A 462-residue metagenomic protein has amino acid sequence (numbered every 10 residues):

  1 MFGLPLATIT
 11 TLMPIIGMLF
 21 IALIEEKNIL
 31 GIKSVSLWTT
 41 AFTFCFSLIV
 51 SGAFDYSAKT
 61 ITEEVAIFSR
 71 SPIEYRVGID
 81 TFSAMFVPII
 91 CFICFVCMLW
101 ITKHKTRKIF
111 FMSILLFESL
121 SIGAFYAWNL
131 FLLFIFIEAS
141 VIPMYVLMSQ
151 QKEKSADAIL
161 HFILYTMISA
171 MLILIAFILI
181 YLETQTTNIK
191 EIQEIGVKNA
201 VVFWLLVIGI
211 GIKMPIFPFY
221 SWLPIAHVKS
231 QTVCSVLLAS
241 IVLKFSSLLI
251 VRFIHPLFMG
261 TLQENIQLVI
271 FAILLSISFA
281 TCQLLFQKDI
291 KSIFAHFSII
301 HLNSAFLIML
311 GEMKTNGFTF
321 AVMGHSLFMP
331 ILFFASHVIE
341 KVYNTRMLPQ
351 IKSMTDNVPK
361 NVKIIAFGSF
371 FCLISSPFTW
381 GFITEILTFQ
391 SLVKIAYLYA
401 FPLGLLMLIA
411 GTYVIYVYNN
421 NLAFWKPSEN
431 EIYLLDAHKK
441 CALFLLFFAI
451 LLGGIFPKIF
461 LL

Functional and structural regions predicted by a protein language model:
M1-I9, I16-T102, K108-M112: Transmembrane helix-loop-helix hairpins at membrane boundaries of multipass inner-membrane proteins
F2-M13, I79-I90, L130-P143, V197-I212 (+2 more regions): Structural signature of hydrophobic alpha-helical transmembrane segments
M18-I29, C94-T106, Y145-A158, M214-V228 (+2 more regions): C-terminal ends of transmembrane helices
K27-I29, M112-L116, L120-K198, L284-L348: Alpha-helical multi-pass transmembrane bundles of energy-transducing inner-membrane proteins
I67-M85, Q193-W204, V393-A400: Short aromatic-rich membrane-water interface segments that cap or initiate transmembrane helices in multi-pass membrane
L147, A305-K314, T384-A400: Interfacial segments of multi-pass membrane proteins
A158, A200, W204-L268, A295 (+2 more regions): Short helix-boundary/re-entrant hairpin motifs in multi-pass inner-membrane proteins
T186, V358-V362, G411-L462: Cytoplasmic/organellar membrane-interface segments at the starts of transmembrane helices in multi-pass inner-membrane
